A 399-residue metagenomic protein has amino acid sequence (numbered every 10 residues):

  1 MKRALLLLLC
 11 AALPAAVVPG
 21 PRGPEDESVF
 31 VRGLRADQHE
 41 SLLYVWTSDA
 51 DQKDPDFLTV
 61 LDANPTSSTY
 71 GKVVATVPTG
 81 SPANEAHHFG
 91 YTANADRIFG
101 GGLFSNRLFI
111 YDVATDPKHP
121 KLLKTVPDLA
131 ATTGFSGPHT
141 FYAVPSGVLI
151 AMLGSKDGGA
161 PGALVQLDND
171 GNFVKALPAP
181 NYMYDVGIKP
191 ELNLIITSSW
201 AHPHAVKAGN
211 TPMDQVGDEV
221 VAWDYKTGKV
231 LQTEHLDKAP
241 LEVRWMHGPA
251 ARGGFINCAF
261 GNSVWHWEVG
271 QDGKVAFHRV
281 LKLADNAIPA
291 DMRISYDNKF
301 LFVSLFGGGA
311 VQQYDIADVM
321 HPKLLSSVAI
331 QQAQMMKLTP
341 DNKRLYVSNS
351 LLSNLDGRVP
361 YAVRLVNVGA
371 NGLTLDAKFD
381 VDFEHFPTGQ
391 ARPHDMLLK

Functional and structural regions predicted by a protein language model:
E25-L34, Q38, G80-A93, A130-S146 (+5 more regions): Beta-rich, blade/repeat-based domains predominating in secreted/periplasmic proteins but also intracellular
R32-G33, Q38, V45-Q52, A151-A160 (+2 more regions): Short, conserved, GDST-rich strand-edge loop motifs in beta-rich repeat architectures
S48-A50, G102-F104, V113, L153-S155 (+5 more regions): Short loop/turn segments immediately following the C-termini of beta-strands
Y70-Y142: Blade-loop segments of beta-propeller domains
V113-P190: Asp-box/WD-like beta-propeller blade repeats and closely related beta-sheet repeat scaffolds
P180-Y314: Beta-propeller domains
D285-L365: Loop/turn-rich, solvent-exposed surfaces of beta-rich toroidal or solenoidal domains
